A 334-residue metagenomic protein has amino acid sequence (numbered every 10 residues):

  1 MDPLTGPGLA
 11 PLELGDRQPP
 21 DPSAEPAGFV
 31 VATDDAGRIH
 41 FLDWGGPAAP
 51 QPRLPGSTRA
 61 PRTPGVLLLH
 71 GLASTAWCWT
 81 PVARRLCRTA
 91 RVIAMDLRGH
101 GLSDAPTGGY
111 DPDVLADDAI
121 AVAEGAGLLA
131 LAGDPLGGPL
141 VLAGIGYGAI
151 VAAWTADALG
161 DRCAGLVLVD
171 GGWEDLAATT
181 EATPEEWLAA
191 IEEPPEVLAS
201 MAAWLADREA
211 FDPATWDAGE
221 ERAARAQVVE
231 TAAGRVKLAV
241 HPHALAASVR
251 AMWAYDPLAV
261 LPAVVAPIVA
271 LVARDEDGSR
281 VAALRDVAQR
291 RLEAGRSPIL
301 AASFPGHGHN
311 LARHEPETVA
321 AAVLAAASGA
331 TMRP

Functional and structural regions predicted by a protein language model:
M1-V30, L42: An N-terminal hydrophobic leader/cap segment in hydrolases
D21-E25, D34-D35, G45-A48, P81-R84 (+5 more regions): Active-site loop/oxyanion-hole signature of alpha/beta-hydrolase fold enzymes
H40-A105: Conserved HGGG/HGGXW glycine-rich cap/lid loop of the alpha/beta-hydrolase fold
C78-T80, S103-G109, A177-T180, V281-A282: Conserved catalytic-core motifs of eukaryotic protein kinase domains, centered on the activation segment
A153, D157, A164-M201: Flexible "cap/lid" loop of the alpha/beta hydrolase fold
A199-A282: Alpha/beta-hydrolase
V265-H307: Conserved loop-alpha-helix segment in the C-terminal half of the alpha/beta-hydrolase fold that carries the catalytic
F304-P316: Catalytic histidine-centered segment of alpha/beta-hydrolase-like enzymes
